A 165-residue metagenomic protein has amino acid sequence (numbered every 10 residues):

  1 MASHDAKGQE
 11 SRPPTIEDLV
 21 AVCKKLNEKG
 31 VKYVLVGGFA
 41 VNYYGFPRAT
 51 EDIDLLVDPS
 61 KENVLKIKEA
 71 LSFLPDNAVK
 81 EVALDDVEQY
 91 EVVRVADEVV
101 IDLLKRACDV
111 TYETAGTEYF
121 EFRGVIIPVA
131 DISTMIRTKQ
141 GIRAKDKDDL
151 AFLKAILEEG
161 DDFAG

Functional and structural regions predicted by a protein language model:
M1-G165: Compositionally biased terminal segments of proteins
